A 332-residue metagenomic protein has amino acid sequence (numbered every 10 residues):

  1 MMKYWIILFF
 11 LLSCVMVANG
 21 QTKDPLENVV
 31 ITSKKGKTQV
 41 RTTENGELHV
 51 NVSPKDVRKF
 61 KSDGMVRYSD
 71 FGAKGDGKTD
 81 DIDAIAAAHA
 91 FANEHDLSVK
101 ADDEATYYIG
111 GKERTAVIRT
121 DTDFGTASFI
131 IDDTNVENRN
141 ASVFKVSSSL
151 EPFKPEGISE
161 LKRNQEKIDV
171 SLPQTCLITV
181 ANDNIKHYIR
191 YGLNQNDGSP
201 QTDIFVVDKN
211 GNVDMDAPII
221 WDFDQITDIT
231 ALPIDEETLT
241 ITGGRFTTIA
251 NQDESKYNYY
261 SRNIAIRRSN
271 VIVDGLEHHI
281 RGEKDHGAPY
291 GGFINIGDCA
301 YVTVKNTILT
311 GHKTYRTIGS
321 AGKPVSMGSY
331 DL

Functional and structural regions predicted by a protein language model:
M1-T22: Bacterial Sec-dependent N-terminal signal peptides
L11, G20-L332: Extracellular/periplasmic carbohydrate-active domains that bind, remodel, or depolymerize complex polysaccharides
